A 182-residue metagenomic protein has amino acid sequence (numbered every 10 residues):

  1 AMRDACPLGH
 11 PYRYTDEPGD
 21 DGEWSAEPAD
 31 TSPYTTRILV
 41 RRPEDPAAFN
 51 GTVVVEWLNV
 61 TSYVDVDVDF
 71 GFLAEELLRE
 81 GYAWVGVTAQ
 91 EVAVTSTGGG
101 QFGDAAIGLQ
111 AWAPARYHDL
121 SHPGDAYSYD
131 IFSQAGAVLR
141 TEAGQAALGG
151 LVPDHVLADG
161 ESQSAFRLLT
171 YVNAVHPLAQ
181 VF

Functional and structural regions predicted by a protein language model:
A1-F72, H176: Catalytic-loop region of hydrolases
P33, R79, L151-P153: A generic fold-level signal
E44-F49, A115-S162, N173: Gly/Ser-rich "nucleophile elbow"/oxyanion-hole loop immediately N-terminal to the catalytic nucleophile in hydrolases
T52-E56, A83-T88, L157-G160, V181: Structural recognition of the beta-strand scaffold that forms the well-ordered cores of secreted hydrolase catalytic
L58-S62, E76-L78, A83-V138, A147: Cap/lid segment of the alpha/beta-hydrolase catalytic domain
T61-S62, S162-F166: Gly/Ser/Thr-rich loops at beta-strand to alpha-helix junctions that form or flank small-molecule/cofactor-binding
F72-R79, N173-Q180: Short, surface-exposed basic-aromatic patches at helix termini and helix-loop junctions that form
R167-Y171: Hydrolases whose catalytic domains are alpha/beta-hydrolase-1, hotdog thioesterase, or metallo-beta-lactamase-like
